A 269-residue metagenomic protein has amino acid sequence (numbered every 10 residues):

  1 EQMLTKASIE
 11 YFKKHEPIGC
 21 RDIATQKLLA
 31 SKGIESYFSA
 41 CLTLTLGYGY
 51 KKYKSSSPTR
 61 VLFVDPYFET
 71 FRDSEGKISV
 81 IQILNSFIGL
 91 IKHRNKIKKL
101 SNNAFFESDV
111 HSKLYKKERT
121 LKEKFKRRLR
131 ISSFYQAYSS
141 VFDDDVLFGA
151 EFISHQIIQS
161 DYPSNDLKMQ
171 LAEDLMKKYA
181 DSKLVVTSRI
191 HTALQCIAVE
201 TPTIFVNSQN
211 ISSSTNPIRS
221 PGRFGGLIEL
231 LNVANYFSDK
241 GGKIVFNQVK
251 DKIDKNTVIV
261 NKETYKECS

Functional and structural regions predicted by a protein language model:
E1-S269: Active-site anion-handling motifs in enzyme catalytic cores
